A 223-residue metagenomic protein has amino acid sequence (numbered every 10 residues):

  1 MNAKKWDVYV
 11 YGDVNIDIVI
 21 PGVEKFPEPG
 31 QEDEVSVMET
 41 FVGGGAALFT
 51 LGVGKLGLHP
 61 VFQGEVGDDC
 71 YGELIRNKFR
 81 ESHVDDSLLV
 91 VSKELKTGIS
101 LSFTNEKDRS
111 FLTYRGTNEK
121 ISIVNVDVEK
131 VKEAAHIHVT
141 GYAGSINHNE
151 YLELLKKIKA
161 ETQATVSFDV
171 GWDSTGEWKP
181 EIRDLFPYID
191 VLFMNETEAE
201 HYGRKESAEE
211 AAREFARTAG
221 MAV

Functional and structural regions predicted by a protein language model:
M1-E65, C70-E81: Glycine-rich phosphate/adenosyl-contacting loop at the front of the ribokinase-like
N2-I16, K78-V91, N105-V223: Ribokinase/PfkB-type carbohydrate-kinase core domain
P29-V37, L74, S100, S122 (+2 more regions): Short, surface-exposed, charged/polar-biased interaction segments
V42, G64-G67, K93, A143 (+1 more regions): Structured beta->alpha junctions
L51, I99-F103, S110: Short beta-strand scaffold segments in enzyme catalytic cores
L95-T97: Short acidic/glycine-enriched loop/turn segments that link adjacent beta-strands
